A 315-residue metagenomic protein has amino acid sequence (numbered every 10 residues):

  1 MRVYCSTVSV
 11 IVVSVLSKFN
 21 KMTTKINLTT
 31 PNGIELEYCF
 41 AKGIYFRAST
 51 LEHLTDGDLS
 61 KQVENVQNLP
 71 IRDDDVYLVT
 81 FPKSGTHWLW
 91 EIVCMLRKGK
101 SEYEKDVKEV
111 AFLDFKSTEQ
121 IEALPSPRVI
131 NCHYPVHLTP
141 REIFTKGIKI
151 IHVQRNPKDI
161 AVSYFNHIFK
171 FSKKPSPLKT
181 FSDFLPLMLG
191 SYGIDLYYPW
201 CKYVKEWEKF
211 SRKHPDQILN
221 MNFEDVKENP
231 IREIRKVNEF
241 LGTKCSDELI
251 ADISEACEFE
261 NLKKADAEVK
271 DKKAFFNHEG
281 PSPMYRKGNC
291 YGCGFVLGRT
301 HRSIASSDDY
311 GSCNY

Functional and structural regions predicted by a protein language model:
V15-M221, I234, E248, E268-Y315: PAPS-dependent sulfotransferase catalytic domain
N222-E233, V237: C-terminal, well-structured subdomains that either form a transmembrane helix-short loop-helix hairpin in multi-pass
F240-T243: Extended serine/threonine-enriched, polar tracts that run as long, contiguous segments within proteins
E260-N261: Short, basic alpha-helical nucleic acid-contact segments in DNA-binding proteins and DNA transaction factors
